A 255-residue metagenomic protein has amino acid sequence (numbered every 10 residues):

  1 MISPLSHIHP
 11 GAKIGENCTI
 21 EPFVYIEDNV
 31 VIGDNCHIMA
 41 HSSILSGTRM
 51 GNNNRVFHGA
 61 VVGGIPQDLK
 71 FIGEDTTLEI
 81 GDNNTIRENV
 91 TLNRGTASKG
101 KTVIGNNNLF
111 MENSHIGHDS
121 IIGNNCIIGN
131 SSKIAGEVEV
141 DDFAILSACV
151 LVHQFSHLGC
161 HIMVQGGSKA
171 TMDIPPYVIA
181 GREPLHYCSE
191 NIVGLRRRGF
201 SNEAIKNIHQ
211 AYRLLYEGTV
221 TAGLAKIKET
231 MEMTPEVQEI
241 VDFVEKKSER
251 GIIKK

Functional and structural regions predicted by a protein language model:
M1-L5, P10-G11, E16-N17, N53 (+6 more regions): Terminal amphipathic alpha-helical/low-complexity segments used for targeting or macromolecular assembly
I2-G181: Structural signal for interior beta-strand "rungs" in well-ordered beta-sheet cores of soluble enzyme domains
